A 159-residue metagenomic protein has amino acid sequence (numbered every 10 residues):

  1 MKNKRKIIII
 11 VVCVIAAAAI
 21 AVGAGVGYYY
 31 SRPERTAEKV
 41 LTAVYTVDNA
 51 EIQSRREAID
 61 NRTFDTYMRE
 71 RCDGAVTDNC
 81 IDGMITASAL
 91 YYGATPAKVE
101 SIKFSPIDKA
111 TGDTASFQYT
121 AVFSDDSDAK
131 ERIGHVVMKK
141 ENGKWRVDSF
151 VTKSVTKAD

Functional and structural regions predicted by a protein language model:
M1-Y45, F117-Y119, M138: Gram-positive cell-envelope targeting signals
R5-C13, F64-G74, V99-K103: Short, charge-rich amphipathic segments
Y29-A94: Core segments of small alpha/beta cavity-forming domains
V40-L41, I102-F104, A115-A121, H135-M138 (+1 more regions): Hydrophobic beta-strand residues in large extracellular and virion-surface proteins
N49, A121-D125, K140-N142: Beta-strand elements of well-folded, non-transmembrane domains
R71, S124, E131-I133: Extended, well-structured beta-strand/loop surface patches that form recognition or cofactor-anchoring regions within
T86-S127: Surface-exposed, charged secondary-structure patches
E131-D159: Short beta-strand edge/turn micro-motifs at domain boundaries
